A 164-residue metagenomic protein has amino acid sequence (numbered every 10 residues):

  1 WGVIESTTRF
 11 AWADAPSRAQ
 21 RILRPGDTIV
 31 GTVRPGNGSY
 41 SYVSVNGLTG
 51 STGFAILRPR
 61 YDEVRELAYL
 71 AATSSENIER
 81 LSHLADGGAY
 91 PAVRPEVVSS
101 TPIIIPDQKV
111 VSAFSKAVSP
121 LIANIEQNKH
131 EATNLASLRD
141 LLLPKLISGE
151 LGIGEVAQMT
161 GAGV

Functional and structural regions predicted by a protein language model:
W1, P35-G36, A55, Y61-E63 (+1 more regions): Short, glycine-/Ser/Thr-/acidic-enriched flexible segments
W1-P25, P35-G38, Y42, G50: Sequence-specific dsDNA recognition surfaces
I29-G31: A generic structural signal for residues embedded in beta-strands
G47-L67: Short peripheral tails and domain-boundary helices/loops at the edges of structured domains
D62, L67, I78-R80, L84-P91 (+1 more regions): Amphipathic alpha-helical coiled-coil/heptad-repeat segments
Y69-A71: Aromatic (often tryptophan-rich) hydrophobic motifs at membrane interfaces
